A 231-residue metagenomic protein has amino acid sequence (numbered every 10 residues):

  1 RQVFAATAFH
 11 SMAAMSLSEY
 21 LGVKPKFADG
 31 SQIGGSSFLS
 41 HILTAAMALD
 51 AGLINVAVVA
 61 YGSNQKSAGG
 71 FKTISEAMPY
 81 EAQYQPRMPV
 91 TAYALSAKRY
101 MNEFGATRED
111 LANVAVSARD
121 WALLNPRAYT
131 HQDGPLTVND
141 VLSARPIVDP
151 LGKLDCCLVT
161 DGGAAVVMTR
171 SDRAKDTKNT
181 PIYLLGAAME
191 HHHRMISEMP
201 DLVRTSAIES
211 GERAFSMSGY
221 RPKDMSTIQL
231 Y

Functional and structural regions predicted by a protein language model:
R1, A13, H41, A94-A97 (+2 more regions): Short, well-ordered amphipathic alpha-helical segments that serve as non-catalytic structural scaffolds within diverse
R1-A6, A28-G30, A57-G62, E109-V116 (+2 more regions): Beta-strand segments within the central parallel beta-sheet cores of soluble alpha/beta enzyme folds
A6-E81, Q85-A92, Q132-L158, E190-H192 (+1 more regions): Conserved catalytic cysteine-centered active-site region of acyl-thioester-dependent Claisen-condensing enzymes
E19, N102, S216: Short polybasic/polar patches that bind polyanions
I33-S63, V90-R127, V166-D172: Active-site-proximal alpha-helical scaffold in enzymes
G52, Y220-K223: Structured loop/turn residues at beta-strand edges in well-structured enzyme cores
A68-T73, L123-R127, M195-S197: Short acidic, glycine/serine/threonine-rich loops at helix termini
A112-N113, R145-R213, M217: Condensing-enzyme catalytic core mediating Claisen C-C bond formation in acyl metabolism
